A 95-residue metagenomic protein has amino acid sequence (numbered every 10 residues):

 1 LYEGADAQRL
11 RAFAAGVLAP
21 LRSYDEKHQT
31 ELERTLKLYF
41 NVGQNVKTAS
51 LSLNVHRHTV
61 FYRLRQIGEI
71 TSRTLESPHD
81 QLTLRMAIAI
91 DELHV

Functional and structural regions predicted by a protein language model:
L1-V95: Cytosolic nucleotide-utilizing catalytic cores of signal-transduction proteins
